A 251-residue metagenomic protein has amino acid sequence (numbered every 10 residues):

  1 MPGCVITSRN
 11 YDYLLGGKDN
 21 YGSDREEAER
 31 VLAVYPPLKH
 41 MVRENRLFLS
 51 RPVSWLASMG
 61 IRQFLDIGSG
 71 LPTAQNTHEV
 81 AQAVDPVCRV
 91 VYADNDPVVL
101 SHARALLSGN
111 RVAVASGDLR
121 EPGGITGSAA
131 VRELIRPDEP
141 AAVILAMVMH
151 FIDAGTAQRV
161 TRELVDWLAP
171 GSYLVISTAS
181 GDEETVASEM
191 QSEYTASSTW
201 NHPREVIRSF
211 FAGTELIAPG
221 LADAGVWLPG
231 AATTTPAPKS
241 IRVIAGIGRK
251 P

Functional and structural regions predicted by a protein language model:
M1-G117, E121-I135, V165-D166, R242: Rossmann-like AdoMet
P52, V160-L164, V206-I207: A general structural detector for well-ordered alpha-helical segments in enzyme core domains, enriched
C88, R111-V112, A141, S172 (+1 more regions): Short, conserved active-site loop motifs that form the nucleotide-linked donor/cofactor pocket
A115, A141-L145, V160-T161, W167-A179: Conserved beta-strand signature within the Rossmann-like core of class I S-adenosyl-L-methionine
L119-R120, A129-Q158, L164: A short SAM/SAH-binding and catalytic strip from SAM-dependent methyltransferases
G181-A196: Short, glycine-/aromatic-enriched active-site segment of Class I SAM-dependent methyltransferases
S197-A222: Short alpha-helix
G220, G225-P251: Core SAM-dependent methyltransferase catalytic element
